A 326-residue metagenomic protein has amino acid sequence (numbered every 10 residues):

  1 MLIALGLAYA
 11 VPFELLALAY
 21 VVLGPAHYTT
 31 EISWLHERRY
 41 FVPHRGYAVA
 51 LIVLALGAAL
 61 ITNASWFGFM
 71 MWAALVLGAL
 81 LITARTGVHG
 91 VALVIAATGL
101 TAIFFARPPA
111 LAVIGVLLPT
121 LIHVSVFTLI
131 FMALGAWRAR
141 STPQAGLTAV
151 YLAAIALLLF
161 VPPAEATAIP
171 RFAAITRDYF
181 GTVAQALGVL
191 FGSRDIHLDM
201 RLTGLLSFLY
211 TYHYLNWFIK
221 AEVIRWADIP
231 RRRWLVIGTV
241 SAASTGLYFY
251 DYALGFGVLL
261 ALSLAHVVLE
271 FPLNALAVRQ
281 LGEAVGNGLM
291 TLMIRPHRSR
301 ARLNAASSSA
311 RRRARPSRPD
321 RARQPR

Functional and structural regions predicted by a protein language model:
M1-L7, V49-T62, W72-T83, L93-F105 (+2 more regions): Hydrophobic core of alpha-helical transmembrane segments in multi-pass integral membrane proteins
M1-R39, Y250: N-terminal signal-anchor module of multipass membrane proteins
A8-L16, L60-F69, F105-A112, L247-F256: Transmembrane helix interruption/hinge and helix-loop junction motifs
L16-A26, G68-G78, A112-V124, F172-A173 (+2 more regions): Hydrophobic core segments of alpha-helical transmembrane domains in multi-pass membrane proteins
E37-R38, A59-P143: Membrane-interface helix-loop-helix junctions at boundaries between adjacent transmembrane segments
I103-W217: Generic multipass alpha-helical transmembrane bundles of integral membrane proteins
A184-Q185, V189-H197, R201-R298: C-terminal transmembrane-bundle signature of multipass membrane proteins, characterized by strong activation on
A284-R326: Short, intrinsically disordered terminal tails adjacent to the first/last structured region
